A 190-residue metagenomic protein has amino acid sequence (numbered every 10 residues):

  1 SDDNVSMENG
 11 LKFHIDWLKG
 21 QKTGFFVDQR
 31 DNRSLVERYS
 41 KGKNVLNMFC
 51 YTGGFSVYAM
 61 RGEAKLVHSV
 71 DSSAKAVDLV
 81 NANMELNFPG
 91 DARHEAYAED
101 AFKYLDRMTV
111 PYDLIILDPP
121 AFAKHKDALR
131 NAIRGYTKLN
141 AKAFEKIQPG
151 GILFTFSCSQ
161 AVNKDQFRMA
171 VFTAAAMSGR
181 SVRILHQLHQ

Functional and structural regions predicted by a protein language model:
S1-F26: Non-catalytic substrate-recognition/targeting regions of SAM-dependent transferases
G42-Y51: Conserved class I S-adenosyl-L-methionine
T52-K65: Conserved SAM-binding loop of SAM-dependent methyltransferases across substrates and taxa, primarily the Class I
L66-D71: Conserved SAM-binding motif I beta-strand of class I
K75-I116: S-adenosyl-L-methionine
Y112-K142: Mobile active-site "lid"/loop adjacent to the S-adenosyl-L-methionine
I147-P149: Helix-to-beta-strand junctions that scaffold the AdoMet/dcAdoMet cofactor pocket in Class I SAM-dependent enzymes
I152-Q190: C-terminal catalytic and target-recognition region of SAM-dependent MTase-like enzymes, primarily methyltransferases
